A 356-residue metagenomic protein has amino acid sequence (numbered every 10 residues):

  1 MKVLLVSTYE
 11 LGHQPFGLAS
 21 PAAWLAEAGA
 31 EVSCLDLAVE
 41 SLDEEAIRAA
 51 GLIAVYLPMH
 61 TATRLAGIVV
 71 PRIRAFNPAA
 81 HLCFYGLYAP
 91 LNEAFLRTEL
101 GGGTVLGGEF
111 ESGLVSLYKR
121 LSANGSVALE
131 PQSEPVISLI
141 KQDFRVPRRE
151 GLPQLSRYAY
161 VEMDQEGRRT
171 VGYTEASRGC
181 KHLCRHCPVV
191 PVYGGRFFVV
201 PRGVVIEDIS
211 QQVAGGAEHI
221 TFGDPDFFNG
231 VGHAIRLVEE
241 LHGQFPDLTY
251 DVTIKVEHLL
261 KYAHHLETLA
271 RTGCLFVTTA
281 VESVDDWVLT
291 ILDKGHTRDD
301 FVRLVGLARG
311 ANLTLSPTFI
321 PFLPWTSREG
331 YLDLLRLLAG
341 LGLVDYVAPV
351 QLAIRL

Functional and structural regions predicted by a protein language model:
K2, E10, G17, P21-R148 (+1 more regions): Glycine-rich beta-alpha loop elements in corrinoid/cobalamin-binding modules across cobalamin-dependent enzymes
K2-V6, A22, L121, S327-L356: C-terminal accessory regions of radical SAM enzymes
S7, C34-A38, P191, F319-P321: Residue-level recognition of beta-strand->loop/alpha-helix junctions
G29, R74-A79, H242-L248, A311 (+1 more regions): Short helix-capping segments at alpha-helix termini
P58, L87, P225-F227, T253-E257 (+3 more regions): Active-site beta-loop-alpha junctions enriched in small/polar residues
A89-L96, H182, G232, W287 (+3 more regions): Flexible glycine/acidic-rich beta-alpha junction loops that bind and position SAM and/or redox cofactors in anaerobic
L96-V115, T268-F276, L335-I354: Structural recognition of alpha->loop->beta junctions
L152-T314: Radical SAM [4Fe-4S] cluster-binding motif and immediate context
